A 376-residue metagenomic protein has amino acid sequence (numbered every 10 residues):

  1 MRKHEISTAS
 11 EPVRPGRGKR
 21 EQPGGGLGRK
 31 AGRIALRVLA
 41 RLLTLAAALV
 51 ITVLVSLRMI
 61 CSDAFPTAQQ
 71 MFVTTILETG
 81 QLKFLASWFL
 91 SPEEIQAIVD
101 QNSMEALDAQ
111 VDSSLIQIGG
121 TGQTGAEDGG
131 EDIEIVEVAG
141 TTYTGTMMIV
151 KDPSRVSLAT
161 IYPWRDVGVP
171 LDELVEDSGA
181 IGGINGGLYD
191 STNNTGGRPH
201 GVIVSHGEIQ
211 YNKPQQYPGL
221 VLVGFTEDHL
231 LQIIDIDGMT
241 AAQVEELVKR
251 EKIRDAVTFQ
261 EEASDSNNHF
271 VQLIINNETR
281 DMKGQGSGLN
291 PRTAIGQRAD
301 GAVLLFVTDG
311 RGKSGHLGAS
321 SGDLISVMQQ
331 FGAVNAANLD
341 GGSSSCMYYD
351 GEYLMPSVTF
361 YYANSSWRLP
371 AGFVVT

Functional and structural regions predicted by a protein language model:
R2-I233: Zymogen propeptides
T124-E131, V248, R280-Q285, G332: Short, mixed-charge, low-aromatic patches
G129-G130, T142, Y217, N267 (+2 more regions): Residues that act as N-cap/strand-start positions at coil-to-secondary-structure junctions
G145-I149, L222, Q272, A294 (+1 more regions): Conserved hydrophobic/aromatic beta-strand scaffold that supports enzyme active sites
Y162-V167, G238-A241, T308-G312: Short, solvent-exposed aromatic-acidic interface loops
G168-L171, A242-V248, S314-S320: A short, polar/proline- and glycine-enriched secondary-structure boundary/capping micro-motif
D190-Q285: Active-site-adjacent helix-turn-beta-strand microarchitecture at beta-sheet edges that either contains or buttresses
N194-Q215, I275, T279-N335, L339 (+1 more regions): Conserved, well-ordered active-site substructure
